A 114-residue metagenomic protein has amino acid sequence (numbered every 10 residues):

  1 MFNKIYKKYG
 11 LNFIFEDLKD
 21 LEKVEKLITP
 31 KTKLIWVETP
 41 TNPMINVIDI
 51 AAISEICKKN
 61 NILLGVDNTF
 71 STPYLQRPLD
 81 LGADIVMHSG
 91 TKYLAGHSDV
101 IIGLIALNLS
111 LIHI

Functional and structural regions predicted by a protein language model:
M1-T39, E55, K59, I85: PLP-dependent aminotransferase-like
I14, G65, V86-H88, A106: Structural detector of well-ordered beta-strand residues that form the stable sheet scaffold of enzyme domains
L21-E22, P40-I45, S71-P73, Y93-A95: Short, small-residue-enriched loops and turns at beta-alpha junctions that line or gate enzyme active sites
T29, L34, V47-I85: Catalytic PLP-binding core of fold-type I/II PLP enzymes
L79-L94, I101: Conserved active-site segment immediately N-terminal to the catalytic lysine that forms the internal aldimine
D80, L104-L109: Short beta-strand-to-turn element immediately C-terminal to the catalytic PLP-Schiff-base lysine in fold type I
I112-I114: Conserved small/polar residues in nucleotide/adenosyl-binding loops
